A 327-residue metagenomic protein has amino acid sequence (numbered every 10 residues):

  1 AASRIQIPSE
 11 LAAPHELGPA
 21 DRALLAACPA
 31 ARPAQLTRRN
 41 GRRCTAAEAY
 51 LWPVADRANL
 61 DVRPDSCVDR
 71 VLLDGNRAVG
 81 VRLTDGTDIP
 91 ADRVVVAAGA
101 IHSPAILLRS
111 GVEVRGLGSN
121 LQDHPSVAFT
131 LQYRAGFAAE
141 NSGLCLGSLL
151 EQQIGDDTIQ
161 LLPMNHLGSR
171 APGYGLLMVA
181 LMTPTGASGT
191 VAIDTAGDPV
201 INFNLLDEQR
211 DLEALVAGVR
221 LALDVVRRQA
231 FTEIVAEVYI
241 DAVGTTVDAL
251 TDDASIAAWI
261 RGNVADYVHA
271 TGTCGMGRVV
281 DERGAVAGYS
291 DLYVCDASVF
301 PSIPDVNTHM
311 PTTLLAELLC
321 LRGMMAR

Functional and structural regions predicted by a protein language model:
A1-A78, I234, V238-D252, I256 (+2 more regions): Conserved redox-cofactor binding core of oxidoreductases
S3-I7, D56-A58, R93, A98 (+7 more regions): Mid-to-C-terminal "cap/lid" subdomains and adjacent gly/pro-rich loops that border and regulate access to redox
D69-P90, V94: Conserved beta-strand-loop-beta-strand element in the redox core of flavoprotein oxidoreductases
G186-T195: Reverse-transcriptase-like RNA-dependent polymerase core
A222, M276, G284, D296 (+1 more regions): Hydrophobic, well-ordered secondary-structure elements that form the walls of internal hydrophobic environments
G288-I303: Short FAD-binding loop at a beta-strand-to-alpha-helix junction that anchors the flavin cofactor in diverse
S302-L321: A conserved FAD-binding loop/helix module that cradles the flavin
